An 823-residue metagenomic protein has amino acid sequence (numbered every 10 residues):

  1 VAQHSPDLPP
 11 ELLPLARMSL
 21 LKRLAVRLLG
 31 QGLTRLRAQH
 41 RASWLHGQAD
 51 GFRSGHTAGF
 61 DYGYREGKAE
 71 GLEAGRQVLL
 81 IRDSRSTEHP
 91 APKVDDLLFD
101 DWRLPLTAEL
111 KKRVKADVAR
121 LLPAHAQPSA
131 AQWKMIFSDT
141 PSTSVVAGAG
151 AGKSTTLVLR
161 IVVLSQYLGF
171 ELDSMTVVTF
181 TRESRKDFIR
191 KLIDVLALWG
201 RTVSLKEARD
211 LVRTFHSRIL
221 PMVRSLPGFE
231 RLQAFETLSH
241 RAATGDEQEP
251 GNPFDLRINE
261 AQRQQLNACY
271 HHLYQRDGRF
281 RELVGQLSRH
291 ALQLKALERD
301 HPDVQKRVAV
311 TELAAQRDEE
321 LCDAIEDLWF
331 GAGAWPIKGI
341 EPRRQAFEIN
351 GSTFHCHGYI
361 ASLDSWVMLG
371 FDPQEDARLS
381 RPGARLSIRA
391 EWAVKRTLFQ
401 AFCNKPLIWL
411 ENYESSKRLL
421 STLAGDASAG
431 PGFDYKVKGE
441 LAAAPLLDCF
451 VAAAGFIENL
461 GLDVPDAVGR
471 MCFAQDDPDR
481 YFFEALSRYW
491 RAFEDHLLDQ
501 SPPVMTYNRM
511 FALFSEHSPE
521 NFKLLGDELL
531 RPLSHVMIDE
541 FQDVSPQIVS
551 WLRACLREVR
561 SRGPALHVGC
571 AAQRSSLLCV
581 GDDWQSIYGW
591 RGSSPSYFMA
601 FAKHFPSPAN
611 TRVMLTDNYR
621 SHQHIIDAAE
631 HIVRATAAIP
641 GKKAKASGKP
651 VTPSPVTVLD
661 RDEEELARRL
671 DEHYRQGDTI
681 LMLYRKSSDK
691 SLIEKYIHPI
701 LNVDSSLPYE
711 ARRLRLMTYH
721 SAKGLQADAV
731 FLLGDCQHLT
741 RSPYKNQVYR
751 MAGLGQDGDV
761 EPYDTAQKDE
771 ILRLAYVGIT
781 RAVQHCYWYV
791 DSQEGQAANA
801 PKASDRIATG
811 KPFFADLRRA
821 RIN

Functional and structural regions predicted by a protein language model:
P14, S19-L36, E73-R231, Y776 (+1 more regions): P-loop NTPase Walker
K93, L97-A149, S154-T156, A208-F215 (+5 more regions): Conserved helicase NTPase motor core
G150, S154-L157, S607-T611, D617-Y709: Helicase P-loop NTPase motor core
S174, T179-A314, Q374-A377, R385-P445 (+2 more regions): Conserved P-loop NTPase-based nucleic-acid remodeling module centered on helicase motor cores
S352-A393, W490, R557, D583-W584: Short beta-strand-loop-alpha-helix junction that forms the active-site gateway of nucleic-acid-processing nucleases
E391, R396, P546-T652, G810 (+1 more regions): Conserved RecA-like helicase ATPase core segment that couples NTP binding/hydrolysis to strand translocation
R715-R750, C786: A short beta-strand element within the Helicase C-terminal
H738-I822: C-terminal accessory regions
